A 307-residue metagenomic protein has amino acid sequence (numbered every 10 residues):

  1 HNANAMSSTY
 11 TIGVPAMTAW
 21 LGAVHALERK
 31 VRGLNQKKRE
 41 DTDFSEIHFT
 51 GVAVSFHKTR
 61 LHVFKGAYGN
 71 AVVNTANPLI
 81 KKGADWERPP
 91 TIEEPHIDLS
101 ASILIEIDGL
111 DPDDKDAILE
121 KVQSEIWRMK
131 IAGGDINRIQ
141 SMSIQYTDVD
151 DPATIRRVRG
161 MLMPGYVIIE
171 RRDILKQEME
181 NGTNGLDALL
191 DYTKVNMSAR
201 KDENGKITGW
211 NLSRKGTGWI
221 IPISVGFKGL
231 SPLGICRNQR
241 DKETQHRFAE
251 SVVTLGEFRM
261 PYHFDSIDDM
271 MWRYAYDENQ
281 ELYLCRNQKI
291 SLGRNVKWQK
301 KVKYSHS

Functional and structural regions predicted by a protein language model:
H1-G66: N-terminal ordered "arm"
T9, A67-V72, L282, K303: Intrinsically disordered, low-complexity N-terminal regions enriched in serine/proline/glycine with scattered basic
T11-P15, Y68-A71, L119-S124: Short intrinsically disordered coil segments
L61-H96, S100: A broadly used, surface-exposed interaction patch
P95-S307: Internal, well-folded beta-alpha domain core
